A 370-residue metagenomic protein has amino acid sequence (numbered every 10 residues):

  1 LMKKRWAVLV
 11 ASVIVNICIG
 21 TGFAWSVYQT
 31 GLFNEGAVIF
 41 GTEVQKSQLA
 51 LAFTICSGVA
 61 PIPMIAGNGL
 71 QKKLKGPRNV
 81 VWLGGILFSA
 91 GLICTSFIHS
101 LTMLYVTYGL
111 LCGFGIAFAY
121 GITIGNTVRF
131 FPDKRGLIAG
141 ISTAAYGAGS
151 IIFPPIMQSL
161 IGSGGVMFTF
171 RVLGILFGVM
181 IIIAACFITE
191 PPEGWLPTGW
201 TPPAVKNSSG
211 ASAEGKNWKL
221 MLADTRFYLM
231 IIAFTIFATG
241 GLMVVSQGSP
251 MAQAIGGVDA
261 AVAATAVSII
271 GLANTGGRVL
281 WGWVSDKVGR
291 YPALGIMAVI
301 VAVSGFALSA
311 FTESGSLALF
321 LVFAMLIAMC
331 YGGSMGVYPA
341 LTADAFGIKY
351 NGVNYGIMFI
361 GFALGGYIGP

Functional and structural regions predicted by a protein language model:
I17, G91, T102-F118, T235 (+1 more regions): Hydrophobic core of transmembrane alpha-helices in multi-pass small-molecule transporters, especially MFS/SLC-type
W25-L32, K219-W281, G369-P370: Extracytoplasmic gate region of multi-pass secondary transporters
Y28-I62, A261-A266: Extracellular/periplasmic helix-loop-helix junction of adjacent transmembrane segments in MFS-like secondary
L32, A117-F131, I138-A139, G333-F346: Intracellular juxtamembrane helix-capping segments at the cytosolic ends of symmetry-related transmembrane helices
P63-G76, R278-G289: Helix-to-loop junctions at the C-terminal end of transmembrane segments in multipass secondary transporters
K72-G84, K287-A298: Cytoplasmic membrane-interface "Motif A"-like loop-to-helix N-cap segments of 12-TM Major Facilitator Superfamily
I86-H99, I300-E313: C-terminal ends and interior cores of transmembrane alpha-helices in multi-pass membrane transporters/permeases
A145-E193: Helix-loop-helix hairpin linking two adjacent transmembrane segments in secondary transporters
